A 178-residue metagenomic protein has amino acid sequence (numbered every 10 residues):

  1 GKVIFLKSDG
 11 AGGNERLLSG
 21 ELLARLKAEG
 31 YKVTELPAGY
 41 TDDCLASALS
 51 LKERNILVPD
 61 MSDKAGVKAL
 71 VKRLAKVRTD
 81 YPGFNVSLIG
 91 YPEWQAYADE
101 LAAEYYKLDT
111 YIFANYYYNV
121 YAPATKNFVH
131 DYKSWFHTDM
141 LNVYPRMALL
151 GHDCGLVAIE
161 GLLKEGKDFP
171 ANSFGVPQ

Functional and structural regions predicted by a protein language model:
G1-Q178: Extracytosolic ligand-binding ectodomains
